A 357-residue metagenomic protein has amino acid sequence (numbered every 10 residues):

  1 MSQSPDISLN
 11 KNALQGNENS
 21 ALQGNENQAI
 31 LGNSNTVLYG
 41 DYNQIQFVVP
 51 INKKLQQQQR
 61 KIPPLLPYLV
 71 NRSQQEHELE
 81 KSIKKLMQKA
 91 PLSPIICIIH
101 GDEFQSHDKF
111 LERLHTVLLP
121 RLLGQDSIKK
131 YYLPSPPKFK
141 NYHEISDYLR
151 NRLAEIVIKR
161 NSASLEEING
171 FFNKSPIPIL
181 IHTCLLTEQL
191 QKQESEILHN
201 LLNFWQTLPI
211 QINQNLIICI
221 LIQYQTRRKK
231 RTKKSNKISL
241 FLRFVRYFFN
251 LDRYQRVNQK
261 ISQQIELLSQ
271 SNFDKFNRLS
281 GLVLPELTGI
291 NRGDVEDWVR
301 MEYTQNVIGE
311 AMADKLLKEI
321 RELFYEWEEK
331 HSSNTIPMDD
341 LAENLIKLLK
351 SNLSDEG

Functional and structural regions predicted by a protein language model:
M1-Q57: Long, low-complexity intrinsically disordered regions enriched in small/polar and proline/glycine residues
V48-E103, K109-L114: Walker A/P-loop-proximal flanking segment of P-loop NTPase domains
L79-M87, Y142-I217, M312-E329, L341 (+1 more regions): Mid-core helix/loop region of P-loop NTP-binding domains shared across ATPases and GTPases
I95-I98, V117-F139: Conserved catalytic segments around the Walker B and adjacent sensor/switch elements of P-loop NTPase domains
C97-G101, Y131-P134, R152, I179-L185 (+2 more regions): Conserved beta-strand segments of the P-loop GTPase G domain that flank and frequently precede/overlap
E103-H107, P136-K140, E155-I158, L185-E194 (+2 more regions): Short acidic, S/G/P-rich loop/turn micro-motifs used as interaction or catalytic elements
N203-E319, L348-E356: The catalytic "switch" region of P-loop NTPases
Y325-G357: C-terminal helical "lid" subdomain and adjoining coupling/linker elements of P-loop NTPases
